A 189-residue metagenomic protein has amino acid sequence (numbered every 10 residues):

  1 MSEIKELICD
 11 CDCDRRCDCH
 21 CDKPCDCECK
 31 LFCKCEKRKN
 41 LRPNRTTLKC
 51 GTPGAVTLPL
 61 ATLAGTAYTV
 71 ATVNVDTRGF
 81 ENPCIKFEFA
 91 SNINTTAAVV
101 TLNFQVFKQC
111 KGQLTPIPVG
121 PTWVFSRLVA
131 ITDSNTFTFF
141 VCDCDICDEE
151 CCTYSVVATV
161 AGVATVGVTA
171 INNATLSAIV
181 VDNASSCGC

Functional and structural regions predicted by a protein language model:
S2-D14, C19-C189: Extracellular jelly-roll beta-sandwich "head" domains, especially the C-terminal globular C1q domain
